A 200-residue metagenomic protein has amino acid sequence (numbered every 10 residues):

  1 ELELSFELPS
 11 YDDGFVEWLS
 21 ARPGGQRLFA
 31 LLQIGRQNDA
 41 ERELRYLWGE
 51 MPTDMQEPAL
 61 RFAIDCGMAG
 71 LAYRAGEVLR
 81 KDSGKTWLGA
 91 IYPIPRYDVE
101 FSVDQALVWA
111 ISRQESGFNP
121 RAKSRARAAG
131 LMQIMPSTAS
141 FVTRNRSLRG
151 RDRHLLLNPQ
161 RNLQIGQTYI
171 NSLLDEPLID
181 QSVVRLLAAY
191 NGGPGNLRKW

Functional and structural regions predicted by a protein language model:
L2-E7: Pro/Ala/Gly-rich low-complexity, hydrophilic intrinsically disordered segments
P9-R22: TPR-adjacent "capping" and linker segments in tetratricopeptide-repeat scaffold/adaptor proteins
F15-V16, R27, D39-W200: Catalytic glycan-binding domains that act on GlcNAc-containing polysaccharides
L19-L32, R36: Glycine-rich phosphate/pyrophosphate-binding loop and adjacent beta-alpha nucleotide/cofactor-binding cores
